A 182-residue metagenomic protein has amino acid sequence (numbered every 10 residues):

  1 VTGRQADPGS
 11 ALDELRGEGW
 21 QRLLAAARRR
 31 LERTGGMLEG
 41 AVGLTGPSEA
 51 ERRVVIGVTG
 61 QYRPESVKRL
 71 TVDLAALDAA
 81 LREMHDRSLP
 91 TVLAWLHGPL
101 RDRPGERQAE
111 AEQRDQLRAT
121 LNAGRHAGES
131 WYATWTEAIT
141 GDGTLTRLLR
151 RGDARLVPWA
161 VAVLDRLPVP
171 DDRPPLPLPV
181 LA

Functional and structural regions predicted by a protein language model:
V1-A182: Nucleic-acid enzyme cleavage-core boundary/entry regions
